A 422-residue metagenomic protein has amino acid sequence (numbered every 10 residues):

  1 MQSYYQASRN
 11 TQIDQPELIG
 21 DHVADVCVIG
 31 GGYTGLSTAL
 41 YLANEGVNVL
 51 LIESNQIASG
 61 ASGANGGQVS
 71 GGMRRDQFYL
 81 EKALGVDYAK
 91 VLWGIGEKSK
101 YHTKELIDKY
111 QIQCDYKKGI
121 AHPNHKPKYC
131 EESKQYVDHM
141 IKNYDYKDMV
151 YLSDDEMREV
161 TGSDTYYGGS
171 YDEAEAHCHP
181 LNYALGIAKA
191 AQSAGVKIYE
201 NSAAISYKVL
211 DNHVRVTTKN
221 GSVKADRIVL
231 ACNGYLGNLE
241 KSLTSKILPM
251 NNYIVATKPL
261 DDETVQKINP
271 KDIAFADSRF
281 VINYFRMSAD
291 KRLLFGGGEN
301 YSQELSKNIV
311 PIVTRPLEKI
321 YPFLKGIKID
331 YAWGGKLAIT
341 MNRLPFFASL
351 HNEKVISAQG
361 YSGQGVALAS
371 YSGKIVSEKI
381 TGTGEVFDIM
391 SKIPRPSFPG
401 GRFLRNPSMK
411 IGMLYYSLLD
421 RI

Functional and structural regions predicted by a protein language model:
M1-S8, R75-E81, E105-G119, P123-G186: Flavin (FAD/FMN) cofactor-binding and adjacent substrate-gating region of FAD-dependent oxidoreductase domains
M1-V26, N44: Extreme N-terminal leader/targeting segments of oxidoreductases
H22-L51: N-terminal Rossmann-like FAD-binding beta1-loop-alpha1 element of flavoenzymes
N44-A64: Glycine-rich FAD pyrophosphate-binding loop
A64-G94: Glycine-rich active-site loop/strand segments that organize a redox cofactor
Y101-H102, K109-K117, A204-S206, S222-D262 (+1 more regions): Active-site substrate-recognition segment that forms the wall of the catalytic cavity or substrate channel
T165-D226: Helical element adjacent to the flavin cofactor pocket in flavoenzyme catalytic cores
Q303-L305, V310-R421: C-terminal catalytic lobe of FAD-dependent flavoproteins
